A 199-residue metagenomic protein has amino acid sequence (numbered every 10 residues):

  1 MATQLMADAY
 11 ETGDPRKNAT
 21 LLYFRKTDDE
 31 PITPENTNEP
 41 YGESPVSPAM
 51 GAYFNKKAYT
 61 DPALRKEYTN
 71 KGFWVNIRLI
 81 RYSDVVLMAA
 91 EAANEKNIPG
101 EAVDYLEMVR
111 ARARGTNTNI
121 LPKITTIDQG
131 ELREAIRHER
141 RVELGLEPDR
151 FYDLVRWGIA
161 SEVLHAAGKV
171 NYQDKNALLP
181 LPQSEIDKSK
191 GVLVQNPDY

Functional and structural regions predicted by a protein language model:
M1-E11, P15: Polar, glycine-rich mid-to-C-terminal structural blocks that act as macromolecule-binding/assembly scaffolds
E11-Y199: Acidic/polar-rich alpha-helix caps and helix-coil junctions
